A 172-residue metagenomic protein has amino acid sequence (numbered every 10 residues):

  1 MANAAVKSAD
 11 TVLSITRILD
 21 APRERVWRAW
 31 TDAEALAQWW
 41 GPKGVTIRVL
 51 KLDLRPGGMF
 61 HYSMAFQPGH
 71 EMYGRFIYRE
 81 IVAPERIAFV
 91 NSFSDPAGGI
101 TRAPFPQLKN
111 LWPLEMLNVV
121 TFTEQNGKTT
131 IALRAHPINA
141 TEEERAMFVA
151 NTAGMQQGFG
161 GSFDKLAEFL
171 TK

Functional and structural regions predicted by a protein language model:
M1-T46: Hydrophobic ligand-binding cavity/cleft-lining segments
A5-S8, T31-E34, L50, Y62-M64 (+4 more regions): Charge-dense, helix-prone N-terminal extensions
D10-T16, R23, M59, E71-Y73 (+3 more regions): Intrinsic-disorder/low-complexity, polar/charged segments enriched in Ser/Thr/Lys/Arg/Asp/Glu/Gln
S14, E34-I77: Short beta-edge strand/loop motif at the mouth of beta-sheet-based domains
R17, V49-L52, G74-E80, E115-E124: Hydrophobic/aromatic beta-strand elements that line small-molecule binding cavities or substrate pockets in beta-rich
R23-E24, D53-R55, R79-I87, T121-T130: A short, structured loop/turn motif at beta-sheet edges
V26, L36, F60, Y78 (+5 more regions): Hydrophobic pocket/interface hotspot
N91, G99-Q157: Beta-strand/loop substructures that line and gate deep hydrophobic ligand-binding cavities in soluble
